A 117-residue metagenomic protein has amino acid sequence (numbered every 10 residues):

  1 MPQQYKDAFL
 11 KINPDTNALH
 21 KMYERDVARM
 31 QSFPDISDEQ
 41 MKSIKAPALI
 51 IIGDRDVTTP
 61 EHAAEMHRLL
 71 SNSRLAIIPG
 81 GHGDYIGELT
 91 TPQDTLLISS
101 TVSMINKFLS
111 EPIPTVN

Functional and structural regions predicted by a protein language model:
M1-D15: A catalytic-pocket lid/entrance helix-loop region that shapes and gates access to the active site across common
E24-Q40: Active-site nucleophile elbow and catalytic-triad environment of alpha/beta-hydrolase enzymes
M41-K45, R68-S71: Short, conserved loop/helix-junction motifs that constitute active-site signature segments in enzyme catalytic cores
S43-I44, I50-I52: Short beta-strand/loop motif that positions the catalytic acidic residue of the alpha/beta-hydrolase fold
V57-H62: Conserved alpha/beta-hydrolase "acid-adjacent" motif
A64-E65, S103: Active-site phosphate/pyrophosphate- and oxyanion-stabilizing loops and adjacent acidic/basic residues in soluble
S73, P79-N117: Catalytic active-site module of serine/aspartate enzymes centered on a nucleophile-bearing elbow/loop
